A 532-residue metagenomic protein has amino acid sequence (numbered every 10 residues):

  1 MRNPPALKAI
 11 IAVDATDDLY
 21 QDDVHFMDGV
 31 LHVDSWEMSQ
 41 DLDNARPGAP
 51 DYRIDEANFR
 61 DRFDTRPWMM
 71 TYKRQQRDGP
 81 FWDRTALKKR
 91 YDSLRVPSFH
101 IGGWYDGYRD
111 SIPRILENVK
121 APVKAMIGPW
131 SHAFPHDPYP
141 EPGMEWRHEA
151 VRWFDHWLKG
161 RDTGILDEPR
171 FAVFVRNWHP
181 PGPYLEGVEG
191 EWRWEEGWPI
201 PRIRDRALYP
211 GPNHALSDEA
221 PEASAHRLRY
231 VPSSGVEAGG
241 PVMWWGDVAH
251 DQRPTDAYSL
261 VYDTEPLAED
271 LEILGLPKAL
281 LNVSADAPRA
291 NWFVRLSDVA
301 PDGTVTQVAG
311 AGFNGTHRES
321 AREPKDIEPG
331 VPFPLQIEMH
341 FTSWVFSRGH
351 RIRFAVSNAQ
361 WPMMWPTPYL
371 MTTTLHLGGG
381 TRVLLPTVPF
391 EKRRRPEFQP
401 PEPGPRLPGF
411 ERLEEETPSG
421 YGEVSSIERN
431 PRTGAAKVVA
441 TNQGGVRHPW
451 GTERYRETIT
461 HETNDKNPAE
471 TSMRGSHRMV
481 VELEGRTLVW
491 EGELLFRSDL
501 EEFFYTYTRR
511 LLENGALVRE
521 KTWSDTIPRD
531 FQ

Functional and structural regions predicted by a protein language model:
R2-L7, H25-L31, R114-V119, P140-E145 (+1 more regions): Short secondary-structure boundary/capping segments
R2-S93: Accessory cap/linker subdomain of secreted extracellular hydrolases
N3, D92-L94, V119, P199-R202: Extracellular/periplasmic catalytic domains that process cell-envelope and extracellular macromolecules
A6-A9, V119-P140: Catalytic cores of eukaryotic secretory-pathway lumenal/extracellular enzymes that build and remodel glycoconjugates
Y20, Y108-R109, P362: Glycine/Thr-rich phosphate-binding loops of Rossmann-like dinucleotide-binding domains
P67-I127: Serine-hydrolase catalytic core
W104-Y105, W130-S131, A359: Acidic beta-to-alpha connecting loop that harbors the catalytic carboxylate
M126, F134-H136, P140-L512, A516-Q532: C-terminal, loop-rich substrate-recognition/catalytic regions characterized by aromatic stacking residues
